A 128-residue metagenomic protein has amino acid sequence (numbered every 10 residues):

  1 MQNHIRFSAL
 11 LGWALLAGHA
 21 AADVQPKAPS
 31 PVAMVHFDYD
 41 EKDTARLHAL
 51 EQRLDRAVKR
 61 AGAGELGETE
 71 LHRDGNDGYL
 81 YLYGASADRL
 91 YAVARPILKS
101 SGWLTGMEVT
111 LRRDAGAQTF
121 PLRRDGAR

Functional and structural regions predicted by a protein language model:
M1-A9: Bacterial N-terminal signal peptides that target proteins for export
S8-A17: Bacterial N-terminal signal peptides
A20-A22: Boundary at the C-terminal end of the N-terminal hydrophobic targeting segment
M34-E65: Surface-exposed, low-hydrophobicity interaction/linker segments
L50-L54, V93-K99: Short amphipathic alpha-helices in soluble, non-transmembrane regions that often serve as interface/regulatory elements
G62-I97: Short, intrinsically disordered low-complexity segments
S100-G116: Conserved short beta-strand edge segments in small beta-sheet-based binding/regulatory domains
G116-R128: Short, low-order "capping/linker" segments at domain edges
